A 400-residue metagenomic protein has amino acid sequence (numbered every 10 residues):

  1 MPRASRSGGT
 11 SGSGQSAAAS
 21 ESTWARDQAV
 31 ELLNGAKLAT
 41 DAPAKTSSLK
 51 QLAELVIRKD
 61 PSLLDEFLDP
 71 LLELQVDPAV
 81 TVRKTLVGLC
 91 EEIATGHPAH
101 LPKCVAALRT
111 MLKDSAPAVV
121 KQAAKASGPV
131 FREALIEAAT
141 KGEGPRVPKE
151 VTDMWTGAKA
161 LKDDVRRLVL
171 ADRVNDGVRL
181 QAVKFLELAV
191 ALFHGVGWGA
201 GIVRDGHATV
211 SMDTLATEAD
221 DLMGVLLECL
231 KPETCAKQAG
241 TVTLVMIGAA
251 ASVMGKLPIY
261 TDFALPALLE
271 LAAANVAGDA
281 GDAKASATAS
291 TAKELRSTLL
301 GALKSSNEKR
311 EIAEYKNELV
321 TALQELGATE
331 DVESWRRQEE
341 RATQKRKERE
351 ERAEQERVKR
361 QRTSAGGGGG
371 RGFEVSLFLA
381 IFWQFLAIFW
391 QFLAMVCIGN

Functional and structural regions predicted by a protein language model:
P2-K59, L63-A380, A394, G399-N400: Eukaryotic alpha-helical solenoid repeat scaffolds
